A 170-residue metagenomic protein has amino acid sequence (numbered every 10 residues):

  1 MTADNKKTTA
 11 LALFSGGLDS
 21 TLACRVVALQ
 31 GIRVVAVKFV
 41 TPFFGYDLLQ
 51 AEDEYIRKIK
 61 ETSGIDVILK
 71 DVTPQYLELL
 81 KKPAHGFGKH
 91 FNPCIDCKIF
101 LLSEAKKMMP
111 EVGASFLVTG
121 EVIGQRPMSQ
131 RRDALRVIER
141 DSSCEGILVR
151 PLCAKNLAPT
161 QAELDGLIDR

Functional and structural regions predicted by a protein language model:
M1-R170: ATP-dependent adenylation/nucleotidyltransferase module used to activate substrates
